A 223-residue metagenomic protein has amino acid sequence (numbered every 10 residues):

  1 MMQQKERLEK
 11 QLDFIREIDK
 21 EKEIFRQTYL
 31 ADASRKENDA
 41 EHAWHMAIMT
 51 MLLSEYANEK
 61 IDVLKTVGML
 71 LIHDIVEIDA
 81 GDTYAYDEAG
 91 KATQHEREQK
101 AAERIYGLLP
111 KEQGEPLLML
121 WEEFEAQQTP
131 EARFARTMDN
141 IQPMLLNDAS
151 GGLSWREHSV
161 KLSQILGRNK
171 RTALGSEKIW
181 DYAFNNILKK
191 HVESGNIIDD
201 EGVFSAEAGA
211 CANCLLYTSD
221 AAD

Functional and structural regions predicted by a protein language model:
L8-L12, E59-I72, E131-A135: Alpha-helical scaffolds flanking conserved acidic
K10, K111-G152, Q164: Histidine/acidic-rich helix-loop-helix segments that form or flank divalent-metal centers in metalloenzyme catalytic
E17-H42, A85: Active-site flanking loop/helix segments enriched in acidic
S34-L64: Alpha-helical phosphate/pyrophosphate-handling elements in metalloenzyme active cores
N58-G68, L109-W121: Acidic/histidine metal-binding catalytic segments
V76-E77, Q142: Short active-site segment of divalent metal-dependent hydrolases/proteases that encodes the spacing between
G90-R104, H158-T172: Divalent-cation-assisted or electrostatically stabilized phosphate/pyrophosphate-binding catalytic cores
Y217-D223: Conserved small/polar residues in nucleotide/adenosyl-binding loops
